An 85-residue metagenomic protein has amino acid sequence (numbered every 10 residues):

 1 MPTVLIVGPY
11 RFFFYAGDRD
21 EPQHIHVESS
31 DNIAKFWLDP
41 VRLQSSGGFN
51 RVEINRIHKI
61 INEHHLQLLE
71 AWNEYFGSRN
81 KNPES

Functional and structural regions predicted by a protein language model:
M1-P9, D31-I33, I54-N55, K59 (+1 more regions): Multi-pass alpha-helical transmembrane bundles in non-GPCR membrane proteins that perform intramembrane catalysis
M1-Q23: Short, charged/polar N-terminal "headpieces" of proteins
V4, H26, N62-L66: Alpha-helical interaction segments
L5, Y10, Q44, Q67-A71: Alpha-helical structural elements
P9, G48-F49, S78: Intrinsically disordered, low-complexity regions
Y15-R51: A short, structured beta-strand/loop element
V52-S85: C-terminal structural segments of small proteins and small subunits
